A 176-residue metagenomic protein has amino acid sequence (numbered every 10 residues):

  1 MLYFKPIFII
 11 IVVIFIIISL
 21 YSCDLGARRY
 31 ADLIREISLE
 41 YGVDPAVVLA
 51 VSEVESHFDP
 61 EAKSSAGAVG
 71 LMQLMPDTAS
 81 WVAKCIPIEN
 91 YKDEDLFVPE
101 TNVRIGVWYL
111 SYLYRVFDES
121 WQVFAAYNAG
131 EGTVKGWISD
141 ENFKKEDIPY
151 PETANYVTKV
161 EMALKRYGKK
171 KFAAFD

Functional and structural regions predicted by a protein language model:
K5-Y21: Hydrophobic membrane-insertion alpha-helices, especially the h-region of bacterial N-terminal signal peptides
Y21-D176: Catalytic glycan-binding domains that act on GlcNAc-containing polysaccharides
